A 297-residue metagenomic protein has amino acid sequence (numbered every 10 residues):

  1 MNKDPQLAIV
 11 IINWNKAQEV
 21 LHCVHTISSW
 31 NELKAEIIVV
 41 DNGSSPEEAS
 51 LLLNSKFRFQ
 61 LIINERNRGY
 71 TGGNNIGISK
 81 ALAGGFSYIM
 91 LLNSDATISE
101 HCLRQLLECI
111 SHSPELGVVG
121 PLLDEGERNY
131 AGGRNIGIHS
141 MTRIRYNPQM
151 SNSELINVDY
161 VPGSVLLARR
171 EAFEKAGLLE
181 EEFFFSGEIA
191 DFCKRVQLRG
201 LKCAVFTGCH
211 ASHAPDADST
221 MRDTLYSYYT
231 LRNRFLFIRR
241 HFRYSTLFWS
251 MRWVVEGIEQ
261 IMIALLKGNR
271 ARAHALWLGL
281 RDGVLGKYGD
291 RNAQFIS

Functional and structural regions predicted by a protein language model:
M1-T26: N-proximal low-complexity "stem/linker" segments adjacent to membrane-targeting elements
A17, T26, D41-S50, R66 (+1 more regions): A conserved acidic beta->alpha catalytic loop
H25-K34: Short, acidic, metal-binding catalytic loop of nucleotide-sugar glycosyltransferases
I63, G72-N75, A96-L178: Acidic/His-rich active-site region of diverse nucleotide-sugar glycosyltransferases
N64-G84: Glycine-rich, basic loop-to-helix element that forms the pyrophosphate-binding segment of sugar-nucleotide handling
F86-T97: Short beta-strand-to-loop acidic/aromatic patch adjacent to the donor-nucleotide binding site
D159-A168, A172-L178, E182-H210: A short, conserved alpha-helix in the catalytic core of glycosyltransferases
L225-R232, R243-S297: Non-catalytic, C-terminal membrane-associated alpha-helical segments of glycosyltransferases
